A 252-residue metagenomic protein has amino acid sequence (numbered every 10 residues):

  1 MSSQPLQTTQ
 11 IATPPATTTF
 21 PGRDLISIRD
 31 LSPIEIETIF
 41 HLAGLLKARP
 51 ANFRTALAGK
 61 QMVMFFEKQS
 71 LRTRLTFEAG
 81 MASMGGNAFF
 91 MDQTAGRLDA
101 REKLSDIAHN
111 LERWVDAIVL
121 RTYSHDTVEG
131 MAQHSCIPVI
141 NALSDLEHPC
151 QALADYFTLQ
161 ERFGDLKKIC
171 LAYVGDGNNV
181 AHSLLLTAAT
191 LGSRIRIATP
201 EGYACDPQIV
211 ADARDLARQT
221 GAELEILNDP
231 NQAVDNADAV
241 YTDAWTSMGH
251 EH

Functional and structural regions predicted by a protein language model:
S2-L75, A79, E147: Positively charged, low-complexity intrinsically disordered leader regions
P21, L57-A58, S135, K167 (+1 more regions): Residue-level preference for short coil/turn positions at secondary-structure junctions
D24, N87, P138, R194 (+1 more regions): Conserved beta-strand segments of alpha/beta enzyme cores
R29-A43, L71, L75, R101 (+10 more regions): Electropositive phosphate-/nucleotide-binding environments in soluble metabolic enzymes
T38-L45, N110, G130, A154-E161 (+3 more regions): Alpha-helical scaffold segments in soluble metabolic enzymes
P50, T55-Q160: Phosphate/diphosphate ligand-binding glycine-rich loop within oxidoreductases
E67-A79, E161-D243, M248-H250: Glycine-rich phosphate/diphosphate-binding loop of Rossmann-like nucleotide-binding domains
